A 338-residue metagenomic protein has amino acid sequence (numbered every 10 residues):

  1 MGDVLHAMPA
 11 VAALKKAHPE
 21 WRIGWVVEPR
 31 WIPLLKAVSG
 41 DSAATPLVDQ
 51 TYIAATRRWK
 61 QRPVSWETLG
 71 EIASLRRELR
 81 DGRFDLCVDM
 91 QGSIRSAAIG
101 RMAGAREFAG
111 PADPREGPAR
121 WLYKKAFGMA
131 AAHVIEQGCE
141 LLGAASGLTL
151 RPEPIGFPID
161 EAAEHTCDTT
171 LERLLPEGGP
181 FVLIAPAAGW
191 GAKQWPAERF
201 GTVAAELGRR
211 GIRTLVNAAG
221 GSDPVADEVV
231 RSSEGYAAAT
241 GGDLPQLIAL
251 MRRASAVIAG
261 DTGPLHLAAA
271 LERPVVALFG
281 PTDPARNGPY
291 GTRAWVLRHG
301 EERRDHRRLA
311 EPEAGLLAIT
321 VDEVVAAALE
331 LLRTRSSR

Functional and structural regions predicted by a protein language model:
M1-R338: Catalytic machinery of carbohydrate-active enzymes, primarily nucleotide-sugar-dependent glycosyltransferases
